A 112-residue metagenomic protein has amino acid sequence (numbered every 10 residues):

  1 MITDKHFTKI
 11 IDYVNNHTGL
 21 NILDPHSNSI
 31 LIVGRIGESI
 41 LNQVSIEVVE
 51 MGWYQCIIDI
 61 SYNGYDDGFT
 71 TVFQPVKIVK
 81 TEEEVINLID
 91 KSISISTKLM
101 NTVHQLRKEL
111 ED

Functional and structural regions predicted by a protein language model:
M1-S39, G68-F73, L99-D112: Negatively charged, low-complexity tracts enriched in Asp/Glu with abundant Ser/Thr
I11, I89-D90: A generic alpha-helix structural signal
E38-L88: Intrinsically disordered, low-complexity regulatory segments enriched in Ser/Thr/Pro and charged residues
T81, D90-N101: Charged, terminal alpha-helix-loop-beta segments that serve as non-catalytic nucleic-acid engagement and/or assembly
L88-I89, L106: Terminal export signals
